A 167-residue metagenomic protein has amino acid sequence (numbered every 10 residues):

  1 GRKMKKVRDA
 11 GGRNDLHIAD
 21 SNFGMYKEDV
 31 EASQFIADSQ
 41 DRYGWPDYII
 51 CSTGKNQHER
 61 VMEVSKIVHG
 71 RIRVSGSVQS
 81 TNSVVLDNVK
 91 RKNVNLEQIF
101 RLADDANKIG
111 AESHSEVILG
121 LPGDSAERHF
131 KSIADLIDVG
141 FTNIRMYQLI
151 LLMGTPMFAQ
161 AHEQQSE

Functional and structural regions predicted by a protein language model:
R2-H114, L119-L121: Conserved SAM/AdoMet-binding glycine-rich loop
N22, Y26-K27, V84-K90, L119-E127 (+1 more regions): Flexible glycine/acidic-rich beta-alpha junction loops that bind and position SAM and/or redox cofactors in anaerobic
F35, S132-I133, A161-Q165: Short, hinge-like loop/turn segments at secondary-structure boundaries
V61-V64, P122-D138: Catalytic cores of alpha/beta
